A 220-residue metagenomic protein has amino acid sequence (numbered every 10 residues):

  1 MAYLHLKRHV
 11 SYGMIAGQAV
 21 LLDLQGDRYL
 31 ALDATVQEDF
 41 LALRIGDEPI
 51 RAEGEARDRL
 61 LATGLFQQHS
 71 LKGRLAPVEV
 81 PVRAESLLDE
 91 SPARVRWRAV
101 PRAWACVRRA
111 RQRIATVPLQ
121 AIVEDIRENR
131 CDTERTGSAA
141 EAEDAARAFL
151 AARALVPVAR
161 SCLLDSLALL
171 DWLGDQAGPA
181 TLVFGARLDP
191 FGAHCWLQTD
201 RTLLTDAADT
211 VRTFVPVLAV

Functional and structural regions predicted by a protein language model:
M1-A19, D27: Long, low-complexity, charged/polar intrinsically disordered regions in eukaryotic proteins
Q18, G26-V117, A121-C131: Long, charge-rich, low-complexity alpha-helical segments
L21, L30-A31, T205-D206: A sequence-level detector of short linear motifs
D23, L197: Short aromatic-centered micro-motifs
R51-A52, L164, L188: Residue-level recognition of alpha-helix initiation/capping sites
D89-S161, D165, D171-A177, Q198-T199 (+2 more regions): Secondary-structure boundary elements
Q176-D189: Short, well-structured beta-strand/strand-turn elements
P190-H194: A short, glycine/Asx- and small/polar-enriched loop/turn that sits immediately N-terminal to a beta-strand
